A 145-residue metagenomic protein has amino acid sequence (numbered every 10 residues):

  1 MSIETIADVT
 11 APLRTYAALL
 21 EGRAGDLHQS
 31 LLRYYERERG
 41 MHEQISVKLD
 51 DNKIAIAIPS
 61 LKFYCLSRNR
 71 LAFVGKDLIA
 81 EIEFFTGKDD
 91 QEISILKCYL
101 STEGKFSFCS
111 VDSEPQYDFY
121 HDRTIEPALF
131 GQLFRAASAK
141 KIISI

Functional and structural regions predicted by a protein language model:
M1-K53: Charge-rich, low-complexity N-terminal segments
I6-T10, I56, S138, I142-I143: Glycine/serine-rich loop-strand microenvironments at binding/catalytic pocket rims
D8, D26, D50-D51, D77 (+4 more regions): Acidic-enriched, low-complexity/disordered segments with a strong bias for Aspartate over Glutamate
V9, L27-H28, I56-A57, D77-L78 (+4 more regions): Short linear sequence motifs
E21, G25, L32, E43 (+6 more regions): Generic alpha-helix signal with a bias toward terminal, lower-confidence helices and secondary-structure junctions
L31-Y34, I82, L129, L133: N-terminal, helix-rich and Lys/Arg-enriched segments in bacterial and organellar proteins
M41-S94: Amphipathic, interaction-prone secondary-structure segments
T86-I145: Ampiphathic alpha-helical segments that act as solvent-exposed interaction surfaces
